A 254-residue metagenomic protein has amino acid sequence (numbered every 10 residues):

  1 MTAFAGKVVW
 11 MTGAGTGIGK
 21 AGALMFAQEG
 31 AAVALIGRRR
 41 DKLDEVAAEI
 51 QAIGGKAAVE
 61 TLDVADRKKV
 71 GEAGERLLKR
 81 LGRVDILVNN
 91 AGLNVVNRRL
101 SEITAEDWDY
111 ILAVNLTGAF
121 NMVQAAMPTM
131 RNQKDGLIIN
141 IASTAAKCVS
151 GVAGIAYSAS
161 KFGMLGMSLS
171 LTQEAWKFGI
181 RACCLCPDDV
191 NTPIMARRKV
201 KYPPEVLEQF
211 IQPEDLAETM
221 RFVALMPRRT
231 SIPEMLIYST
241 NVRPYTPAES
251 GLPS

Functional and structural regions predicted by a protein language model:
G15-G17: Conserved glycine-rich cofactor-binding loop
G19, V123, S160: Active-site helix of classical SDR
R40-D41, T61-A73, A105: The beta1-alpha1 cofactor-binding region of Rossmann-like NAD(H)/NADP(H)-dependent oxidoreductases
R98-L100, D107-D109: Substrate-binding pocket helix/loop in short-chain dehydrogenase/reductase
V123-Q124, L169: A short, exposed helix-loop element centered on a Lys and neighboring polar residues
S143: Residue(s) in the substrate-gating loop at a strand-loop-helix junction that position the organic substrate next
C184-L185, P204-T246, S250: C-terminal helical subdomain
